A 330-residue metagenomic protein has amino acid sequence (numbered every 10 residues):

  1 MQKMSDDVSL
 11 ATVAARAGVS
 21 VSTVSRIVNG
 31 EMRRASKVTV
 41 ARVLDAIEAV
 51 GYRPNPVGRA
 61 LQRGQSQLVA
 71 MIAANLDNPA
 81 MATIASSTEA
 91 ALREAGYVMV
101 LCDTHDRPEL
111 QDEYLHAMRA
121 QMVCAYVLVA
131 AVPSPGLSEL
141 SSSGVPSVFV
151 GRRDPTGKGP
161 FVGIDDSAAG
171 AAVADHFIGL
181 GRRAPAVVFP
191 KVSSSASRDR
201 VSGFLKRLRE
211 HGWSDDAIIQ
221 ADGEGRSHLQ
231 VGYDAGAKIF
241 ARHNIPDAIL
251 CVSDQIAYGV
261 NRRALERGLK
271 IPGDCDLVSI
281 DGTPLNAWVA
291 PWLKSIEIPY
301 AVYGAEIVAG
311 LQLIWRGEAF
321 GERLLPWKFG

Functional and structural regions predicted by a protein language model:
M1-G64: N-terminal helix-turn-helix DNA-binding module of bacterial transcription factors
M1-S5, Q67-D175, G179, F240-A241: Alpha-helical recognition/docking segments in bacterial nutrient-uptake and carbohydrate-utilization systems
R16, V21-S25, L61-L76, A184-K191: Short beta-strand segments enriched in small/hydrophobic residues
A46, S87-A91, E139, D199-H211 (+1 more regions): Alpha-helical structural signal in soluble globular domains
P56, A74-T83, L101-L110, V162-A172 (+5 more regions): Hinge/beta->alpha junction and helix N-cap segments in small-molecule ligand-binding domains
A184-P185, D215-I218, I271-D276: Short acidic capping loops at alpha-helix termini that bridge into adjacent secondary structure
A237-G330: Flexible loop/turn connectors
